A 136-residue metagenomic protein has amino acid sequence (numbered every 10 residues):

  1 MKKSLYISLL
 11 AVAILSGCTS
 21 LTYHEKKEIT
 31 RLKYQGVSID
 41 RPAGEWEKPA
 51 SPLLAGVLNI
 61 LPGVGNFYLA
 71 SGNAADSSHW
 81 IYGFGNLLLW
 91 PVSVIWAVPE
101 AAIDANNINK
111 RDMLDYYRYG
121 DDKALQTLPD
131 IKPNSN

Functional and structural regions predicted by a protein language model:
M1-S20: Sec-dependent bacterial lipoprotein signal peptides
C18-G56, N73-N136: Transmembrane helix recognition focused on a "late"/terminal membrane span
G63-V64: Alpha-helical transmembrane segments of multipass membrane proteins
